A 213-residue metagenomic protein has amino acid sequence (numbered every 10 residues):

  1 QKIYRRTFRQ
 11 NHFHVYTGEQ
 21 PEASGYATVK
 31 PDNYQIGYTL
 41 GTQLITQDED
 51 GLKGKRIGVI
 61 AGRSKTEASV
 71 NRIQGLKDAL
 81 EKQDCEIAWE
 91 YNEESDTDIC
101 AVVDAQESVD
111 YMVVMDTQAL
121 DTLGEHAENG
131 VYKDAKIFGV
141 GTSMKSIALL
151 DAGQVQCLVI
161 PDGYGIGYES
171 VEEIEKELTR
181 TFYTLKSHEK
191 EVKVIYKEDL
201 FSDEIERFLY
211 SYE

Functional and structural regions predicted by a protein language model:
Q1-F8, F13, L76, Y91-I147: Hydrophobic alpha-helical
I3-Q35, T46, S143-A152: Flexible loop/hinge segments that line or gate small-molecule binding clefts
Y26, D110-Y111, Q156: Conserved acidic residues
Y26-A27, K55-K65: Short beta-strand segments enriched in small/hydrophobic residues
T28-K55, T142-I147, P161-F182: Hydrophobic alpha-helical segments within soluble ligand-binding/sensing domains
I36-L40, E67-E86, T122, I166: Short, solvent-exposed amphipathic alpha-helices that sit in or adjacent to ligand/effector-binding or catalytic
I57-V59, K77-T97: Short beta-strand elements in bilobed, periplasmic/extracellular small-molecule ligand-binding domains
D162-E213: Hinge/cleft segment of the Venus flytrap/periplasmic-binding protein
